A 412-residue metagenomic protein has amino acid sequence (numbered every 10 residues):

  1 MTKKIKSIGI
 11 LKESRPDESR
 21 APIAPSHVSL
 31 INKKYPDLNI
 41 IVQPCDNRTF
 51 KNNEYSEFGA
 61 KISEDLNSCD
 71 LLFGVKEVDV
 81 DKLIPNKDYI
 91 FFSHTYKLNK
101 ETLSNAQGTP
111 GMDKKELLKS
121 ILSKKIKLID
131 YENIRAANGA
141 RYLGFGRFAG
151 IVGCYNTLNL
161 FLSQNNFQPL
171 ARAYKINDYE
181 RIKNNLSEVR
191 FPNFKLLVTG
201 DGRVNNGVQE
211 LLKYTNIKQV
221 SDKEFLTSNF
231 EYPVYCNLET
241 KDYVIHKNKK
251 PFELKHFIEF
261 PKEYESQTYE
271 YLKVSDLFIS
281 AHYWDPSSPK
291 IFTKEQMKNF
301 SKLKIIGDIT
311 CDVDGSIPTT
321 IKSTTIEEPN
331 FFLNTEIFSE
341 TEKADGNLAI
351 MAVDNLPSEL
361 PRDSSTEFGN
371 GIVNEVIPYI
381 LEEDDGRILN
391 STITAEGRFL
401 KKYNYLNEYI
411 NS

Functional and structural regions predicted by a protein language model:
T2, S7, V78-F194: Glycine/serine-rich phosphate-binding loop and adjoining beta1-alpha1 elements at the start of nucleotide-handling
T2-S120: An N-terminal-biased, well-structured beta-alpha scaffold segment characteristic of Rossmann-like dinucleotide-binding
L11, P16-C45, N166-V274: Glycine-rich phosphate/diphosphate-binding loop of Rossmann-like nucleotide-binding domains
F73-G74, I90-F92, F148, S280-A281 (+1 more regions): Redox-cofactor binding/interface segments in oxidoreductases and associated redox assembly factors
K127-K183, I305, T310-S412: Adenosine-phosphate binding glycine-rich loop
T227-E340: Rossmann-like adenosine-cofactor binding region
